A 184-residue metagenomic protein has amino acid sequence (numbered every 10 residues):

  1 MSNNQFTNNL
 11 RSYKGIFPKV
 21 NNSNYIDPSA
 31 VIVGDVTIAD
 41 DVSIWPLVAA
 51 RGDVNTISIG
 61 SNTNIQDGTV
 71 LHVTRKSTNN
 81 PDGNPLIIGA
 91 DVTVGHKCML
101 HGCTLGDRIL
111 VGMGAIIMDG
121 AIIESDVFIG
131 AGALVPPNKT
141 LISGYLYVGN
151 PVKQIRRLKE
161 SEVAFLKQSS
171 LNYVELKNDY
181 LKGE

Functional and structural regions predicted by a protein language model:
M1-V20, D53, I59-T74, T78-L86 (+2 more regions): Glycine-rich hexapeptide-repeat left-handed beta-helix
N4-I44: N-terminal segments that cap or nucleate solenoid repeat domains
D27, G52-D53: Thr-Gly-centered strand-to-loop micro-motif
P46-V48: N-terminal beta-strand/beta-hairpin edge segment
T93: Short HxH-centered metal-ligating active-site micro-motif
